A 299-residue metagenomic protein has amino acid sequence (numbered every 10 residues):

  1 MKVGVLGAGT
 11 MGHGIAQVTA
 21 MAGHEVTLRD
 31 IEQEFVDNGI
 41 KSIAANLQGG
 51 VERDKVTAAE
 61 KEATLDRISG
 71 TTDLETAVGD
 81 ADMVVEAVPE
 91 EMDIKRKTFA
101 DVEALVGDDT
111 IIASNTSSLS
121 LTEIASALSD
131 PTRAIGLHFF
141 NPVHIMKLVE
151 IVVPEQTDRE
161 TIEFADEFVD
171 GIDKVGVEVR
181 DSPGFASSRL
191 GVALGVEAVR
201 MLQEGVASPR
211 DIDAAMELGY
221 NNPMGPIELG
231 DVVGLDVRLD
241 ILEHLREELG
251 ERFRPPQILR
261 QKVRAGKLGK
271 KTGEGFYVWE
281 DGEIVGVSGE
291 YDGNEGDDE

Functional and structural regions predicted by a protein language model:
M1-G49, R53, L105: NAD(P)+-binding Rossmann beta1-loop-alpha1 motif at the extreme N-terminus of oxidoreductases
L6, R29, T71, A87 (+3 more regions): Structural motif
H24, E160, D170-D181, Q203-E204 (+1 more regions): NAD(P)-dependent Rossmann-like dehydrogenase/reductase catalytic/cofactor-binding core
L28-A45, G49-K61, V153-I162, G176 (+1 more regions): Rossmann-like dinucleotide-binding cores of NAD(P)H-dependent redox enzymes
F35, G49-I111, L119: Rossmann-like NAD(P)-binding element
G79, P142-V152, P223-M224, E243: Acidic/polar active-site rim loop that often engages polyanionic ligands
S114-R180, S188-R189: Rossmann-fold dinucleotide-binding core
